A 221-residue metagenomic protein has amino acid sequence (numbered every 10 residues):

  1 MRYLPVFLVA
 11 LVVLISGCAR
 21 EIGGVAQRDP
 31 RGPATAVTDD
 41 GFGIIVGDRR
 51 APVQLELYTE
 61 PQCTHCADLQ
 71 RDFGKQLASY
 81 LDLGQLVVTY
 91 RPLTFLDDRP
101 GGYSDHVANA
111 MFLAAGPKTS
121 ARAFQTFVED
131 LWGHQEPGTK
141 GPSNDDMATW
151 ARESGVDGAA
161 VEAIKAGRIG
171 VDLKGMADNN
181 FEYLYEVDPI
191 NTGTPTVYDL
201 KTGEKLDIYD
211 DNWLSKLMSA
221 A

Functional and structural regions predicted by a protein language model:
R2-R99, A177, F181, S215-A221: Extracytoplasmic thiol/disulfide redox context detector
V9-V13, F112-A115, V197: Hydrophobic alpha-helical membrane segments, chiefly transmembrane helices and signal peptide h-regions, characterized
E21-G23, R152-A221: C-terminal cap of thioredoxin/glutaredoxin-like
T38-I44, M111-A115, V161: Short acidic/polar alpha-helix capping motifs at helix-coil junctions
D48-P52, G74, A110-M111, G155-V161: A broad, low-specificity signal for short, low-complexity segments enriched in glycine/proline and polar/charged
A67-N144: Structural alpha/beta surface segment adjacent to cysteine/selenocysteine redox centers across thiol/disulfide enzymes
